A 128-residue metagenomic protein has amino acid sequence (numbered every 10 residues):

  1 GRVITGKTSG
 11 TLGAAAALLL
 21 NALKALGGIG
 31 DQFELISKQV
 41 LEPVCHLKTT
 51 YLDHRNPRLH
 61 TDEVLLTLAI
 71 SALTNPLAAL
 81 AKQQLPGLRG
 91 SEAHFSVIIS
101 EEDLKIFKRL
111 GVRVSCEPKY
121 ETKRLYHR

Functional and structural regions predicted by a protein language model:
R2-N56: Conserved mixed alpha/beta catalytic, RNA-binding, or beta-rich assembly cores of soluble enzyme, regulatory
F33, Q39-R128: C-terminal binding/interaction regions
